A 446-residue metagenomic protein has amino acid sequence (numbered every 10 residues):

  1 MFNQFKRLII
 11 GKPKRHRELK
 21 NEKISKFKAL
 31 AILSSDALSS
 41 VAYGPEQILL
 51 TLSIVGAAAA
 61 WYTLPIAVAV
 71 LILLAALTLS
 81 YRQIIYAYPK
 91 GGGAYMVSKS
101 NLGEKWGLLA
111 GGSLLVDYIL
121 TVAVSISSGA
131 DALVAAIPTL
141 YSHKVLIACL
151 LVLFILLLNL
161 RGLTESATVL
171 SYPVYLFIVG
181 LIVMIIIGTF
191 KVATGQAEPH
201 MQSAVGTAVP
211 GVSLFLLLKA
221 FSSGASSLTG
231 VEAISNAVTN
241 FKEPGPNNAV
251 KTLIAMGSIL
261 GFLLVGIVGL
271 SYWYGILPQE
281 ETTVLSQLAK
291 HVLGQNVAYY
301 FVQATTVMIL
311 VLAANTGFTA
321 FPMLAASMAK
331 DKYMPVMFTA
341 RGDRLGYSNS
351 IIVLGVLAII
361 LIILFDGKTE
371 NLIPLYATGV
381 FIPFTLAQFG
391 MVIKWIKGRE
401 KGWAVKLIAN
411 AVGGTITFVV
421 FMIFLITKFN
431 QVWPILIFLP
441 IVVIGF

Functional and structural regions predicted by a protein language model:
M1-V55, L79, K90, S98-K105 (+1 more regions): Membrane-interface "cap" regions at the ends of multi-pass membrane proteins
N3, L49-K99, E104-G111, V124-L151 (+1 more regions): Extracellular loop-to-transmembrane helix junctions
L30, M337-N349, F384-F429: C-terminal membrane-solvent junction of multi-pass transporters and transport-like membrane proteins
G103, A255-A313, F338-I363: TM-loop-TM module centered on a large, flexible mid-protein loop between adjacent transmembrane helices in multi-pass
E104, K144-C149, N240-L263, S327-I363 (+2 more regions): Loop-to-transmembrane helix boundary motifs in multi-pass membrane proteins
I155-F190, I254-A255, I373-L386, V405-I416 (+1 more regions): Membrane-interface loop-to-helix entry segments
Y175, V179-T229, T427, Q431: Helix-loop-helix junctions that connect adjacent transmembrane segments in multi-pass membrane transporters
L176-S203, I267-G275, T385-E400: Hydrophobic alpha-helical segments and their helix-loop junctions in multi-pass secondary transporters
